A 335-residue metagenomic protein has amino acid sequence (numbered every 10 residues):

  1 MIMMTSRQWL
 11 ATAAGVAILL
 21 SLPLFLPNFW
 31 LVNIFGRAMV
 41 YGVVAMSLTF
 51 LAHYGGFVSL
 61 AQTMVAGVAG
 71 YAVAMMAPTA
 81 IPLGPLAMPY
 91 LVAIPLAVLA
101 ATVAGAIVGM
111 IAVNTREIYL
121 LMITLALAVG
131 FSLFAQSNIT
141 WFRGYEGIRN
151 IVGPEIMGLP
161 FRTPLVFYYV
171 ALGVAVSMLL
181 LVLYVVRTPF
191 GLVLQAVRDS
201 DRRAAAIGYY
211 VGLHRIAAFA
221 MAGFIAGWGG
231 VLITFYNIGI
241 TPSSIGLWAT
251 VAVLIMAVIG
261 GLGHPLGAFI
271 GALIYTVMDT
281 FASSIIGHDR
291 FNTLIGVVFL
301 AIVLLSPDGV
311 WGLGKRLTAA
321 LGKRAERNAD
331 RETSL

Functional and structural regions predicted by a protein language model:
M1-L335: Transmembrane alpha-helices and adjacent helix-loop boundaries
